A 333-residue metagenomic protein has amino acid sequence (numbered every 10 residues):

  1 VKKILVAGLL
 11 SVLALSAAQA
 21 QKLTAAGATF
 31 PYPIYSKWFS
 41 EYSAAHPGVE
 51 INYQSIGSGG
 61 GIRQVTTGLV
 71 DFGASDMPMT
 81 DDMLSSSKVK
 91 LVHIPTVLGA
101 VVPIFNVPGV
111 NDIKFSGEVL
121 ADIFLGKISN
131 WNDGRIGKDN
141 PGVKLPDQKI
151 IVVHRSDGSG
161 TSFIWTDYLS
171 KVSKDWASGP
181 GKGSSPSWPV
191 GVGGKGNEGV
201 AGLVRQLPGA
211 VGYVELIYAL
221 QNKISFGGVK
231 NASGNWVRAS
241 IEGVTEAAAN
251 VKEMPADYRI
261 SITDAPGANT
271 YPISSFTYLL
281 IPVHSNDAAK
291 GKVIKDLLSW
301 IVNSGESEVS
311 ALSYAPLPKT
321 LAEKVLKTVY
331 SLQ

Functional and structural regions predicted by a protein language model:
V1-K2, A18-Q19: Short linear, low-complexity motifs centered on an aromatic residue
K2-G8: Sec-dependent signal peptide recognition, specifically the positively charged N-region followed immediately by
G8-L9, M77: A ubiquitous, low-specificity "background" feature that marks scattered single residues across proteins without
L10-A18: Hydrophobic h-region of N-terminal signal peptides that target proteins for export in Gram-negative bacteria
A20-Q333: Flexible loop/hinge segments at secondary-structure junctions
